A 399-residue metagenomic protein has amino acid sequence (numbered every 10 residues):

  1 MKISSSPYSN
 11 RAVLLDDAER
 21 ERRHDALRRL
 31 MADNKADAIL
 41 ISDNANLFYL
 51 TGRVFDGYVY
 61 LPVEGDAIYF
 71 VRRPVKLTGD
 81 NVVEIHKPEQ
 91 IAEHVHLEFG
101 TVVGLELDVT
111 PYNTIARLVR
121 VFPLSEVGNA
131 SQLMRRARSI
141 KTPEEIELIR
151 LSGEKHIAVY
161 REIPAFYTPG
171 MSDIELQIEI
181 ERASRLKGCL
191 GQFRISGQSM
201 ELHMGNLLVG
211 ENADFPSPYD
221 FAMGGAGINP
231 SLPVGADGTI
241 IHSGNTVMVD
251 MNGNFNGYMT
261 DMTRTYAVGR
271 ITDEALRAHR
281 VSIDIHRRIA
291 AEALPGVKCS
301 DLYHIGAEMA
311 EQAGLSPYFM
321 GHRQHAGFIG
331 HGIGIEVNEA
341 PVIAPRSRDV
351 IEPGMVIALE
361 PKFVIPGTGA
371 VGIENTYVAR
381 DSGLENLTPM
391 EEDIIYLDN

Functional and structural regions predicted by a protein language model:
M1-N399: Active-site neighborhoods and metal-handling regions in enzymes and metal-associated proteins
